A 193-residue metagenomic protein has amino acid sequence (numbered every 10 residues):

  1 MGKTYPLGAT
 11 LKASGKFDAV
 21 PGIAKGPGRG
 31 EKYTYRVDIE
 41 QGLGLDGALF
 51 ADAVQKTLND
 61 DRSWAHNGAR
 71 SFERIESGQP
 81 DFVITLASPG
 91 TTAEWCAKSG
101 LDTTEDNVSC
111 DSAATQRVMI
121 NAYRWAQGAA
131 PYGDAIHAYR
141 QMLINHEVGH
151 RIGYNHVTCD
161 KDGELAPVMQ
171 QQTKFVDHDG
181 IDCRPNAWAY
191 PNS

Functional and structural regions predicted by a protein language model:
M1-L43, G47-A48: Extracytoplasmic low-complexity, Pro/Thr/Ser/Ala/Gly-rich segments that lie immediately after a secretion/anchoring
L11, R29-E31, G78, S112-A114 (+1 more regions): A short, polar/charged loop/turn motif at coil->beta-strand junctions and beta-hairpin connectors
T34-D38, V83-T85, M119-N121, V168-Q170: Soluble periplasmic/extracytoplasmic beta-strand elements of cell-envelope proteins
G44-G47, A93-E94, D177-D179: Short, solvent-exposed loop/turn elements at domain surfaces
A48, D52, K56-A138: Metzincin-family zinc-dependent endopeptidase catalytic domain
Q55, N59-S63, G149-Y154, K174: Sec-exported extracytoplasmic/periplasmic mature domains
D106-A130, V157-S193: Metalloprotease/metallohydrolase-associated module, dominated by Zn2+-dependent proteases
H137-N155: Active-site recognition of the HExxH zinc-binding catalytic motif
